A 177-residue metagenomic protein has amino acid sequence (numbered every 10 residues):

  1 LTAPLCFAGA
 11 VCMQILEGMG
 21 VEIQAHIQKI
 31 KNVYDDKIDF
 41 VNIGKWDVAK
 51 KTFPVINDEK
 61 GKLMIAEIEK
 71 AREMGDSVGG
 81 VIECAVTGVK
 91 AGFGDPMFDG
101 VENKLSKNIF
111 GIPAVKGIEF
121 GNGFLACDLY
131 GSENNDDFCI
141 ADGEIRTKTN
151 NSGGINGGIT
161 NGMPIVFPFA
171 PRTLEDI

Functional and structural regions predicted by a protein language model:
L1-M97: Glycine-rich, mobile lid/loop segments that gate access to catalytic sites or pores
M74-I177: Glycine-rich anion/phosphate-binding loop at the beta-strand->alpha-helix junction
